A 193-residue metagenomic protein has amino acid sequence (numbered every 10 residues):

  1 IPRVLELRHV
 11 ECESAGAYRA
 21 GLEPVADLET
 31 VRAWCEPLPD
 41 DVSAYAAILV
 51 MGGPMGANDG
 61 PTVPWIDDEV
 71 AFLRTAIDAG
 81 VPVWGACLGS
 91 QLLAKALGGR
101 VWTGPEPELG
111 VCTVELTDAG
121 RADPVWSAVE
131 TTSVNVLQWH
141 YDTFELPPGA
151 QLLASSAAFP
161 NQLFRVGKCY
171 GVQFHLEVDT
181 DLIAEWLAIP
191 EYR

Functional and structural regions predicted by a protein language model:
I1-A79, R193: N-terminal beta1-alpha1 cap of cysteine-dependent amidohydrolase-like domains
A15-A17, D59-P61, L93-A96, P148 (+1 more regions): Short glycine-/acidic-enriched loop or helix-start segments at secondary-structure transitions that form or flank
R19-G21, Y45, T62-W65, G98-R100 (+3 more regions): Short, glycine/charged-enriched secondary-structure capping and boundary segments
E23, L38-S43, L92-A94, E145-P148 (+1 more regions): Short loop/helix-cap segments at secondary-structure boundaries that form the rim of catalytic
Y45, V50-G120: Cysteine-nucleophile active-site neighborhood
L97-D181: Pocket-forming structural segment of enzyme catalytic cores
V178-R193: Acyltransferase
